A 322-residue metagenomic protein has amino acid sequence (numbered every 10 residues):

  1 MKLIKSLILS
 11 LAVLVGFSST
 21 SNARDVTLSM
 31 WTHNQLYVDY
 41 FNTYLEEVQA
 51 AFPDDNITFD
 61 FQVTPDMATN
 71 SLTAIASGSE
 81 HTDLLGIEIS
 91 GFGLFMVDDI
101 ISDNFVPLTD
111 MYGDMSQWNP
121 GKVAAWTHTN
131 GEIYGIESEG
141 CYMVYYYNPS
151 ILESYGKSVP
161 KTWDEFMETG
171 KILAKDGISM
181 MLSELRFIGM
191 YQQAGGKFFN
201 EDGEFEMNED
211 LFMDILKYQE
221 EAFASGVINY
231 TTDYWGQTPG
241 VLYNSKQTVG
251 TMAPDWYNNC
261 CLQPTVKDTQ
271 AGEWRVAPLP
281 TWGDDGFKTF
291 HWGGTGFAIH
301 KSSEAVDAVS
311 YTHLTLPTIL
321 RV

Functional and structural regions predicted by a protein language model:
R24-Q35, I57-F61, L84: Short, well-ordered beta-strand elements
L28-T43, C141: Extracytoplasmic "Venus flytrap"
E47-W118, S150-K161, G240-L242, K246-G250 (+1 more regions): Extracytoplasmic "Venus flytrap"/periplasmic binding protein-like
I89-M143, S158, M167, A194 (+1 more regions): Hinge/lid segment of periplasmic solute-binding proteins
Y146-P149, T289-A305: A bilobed periplasmic-binding-protein/Venus flytrap-type ligand-binding module shared by bacterial periplasmic
G170, E204-D233, L279: Glycine-centered hinge/linker elements that transmit conformational signals in sensory and ligand-binding systems
E273-A298: Periplasmic-binding protein-like
T312-T318: Conserved small/polar residues in nucleotide/adenosyl-binding loops
